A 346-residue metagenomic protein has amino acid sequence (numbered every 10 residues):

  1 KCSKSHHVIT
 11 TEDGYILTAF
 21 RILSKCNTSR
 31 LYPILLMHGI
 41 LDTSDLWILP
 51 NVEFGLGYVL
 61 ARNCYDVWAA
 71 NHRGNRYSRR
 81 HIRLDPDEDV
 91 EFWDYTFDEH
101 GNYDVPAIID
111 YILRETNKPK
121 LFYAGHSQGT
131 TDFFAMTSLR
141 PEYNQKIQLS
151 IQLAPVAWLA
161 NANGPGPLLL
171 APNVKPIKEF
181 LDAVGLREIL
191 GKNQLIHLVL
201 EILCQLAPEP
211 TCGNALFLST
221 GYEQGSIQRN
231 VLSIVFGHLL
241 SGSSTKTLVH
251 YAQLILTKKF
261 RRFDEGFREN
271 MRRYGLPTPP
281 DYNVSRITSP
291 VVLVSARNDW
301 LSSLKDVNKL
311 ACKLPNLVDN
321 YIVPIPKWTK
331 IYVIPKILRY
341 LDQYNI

Functional and structural regions predicted by a protein language model:
T11, T18, L23-D85: Short, surface-exposed "cap/lid" segments of acyl-processing enzymes
H38, Y103, A107, L121-A135: Glycine-rich nucleophile elbow surrounding the catalytic serine of serine-hydrolase chemistry
V90-E115: Alpha/beta-hydrolase active-site loop
R114-P119, T130-R272: Alpha/beta-hydrolase-fold enzymes
W158, R297-S302: Acidic catalytic loop of the alpha/beta-hydrolase fold
I287-T288, V292-S295, D299: Short beta-strand/loop motif that positions the catalytic acidic residue of the alpha/beta-hydrolase fold
S289, S303-K313: Short alpha-helix in the alpha/beta-hydrolase fold that links the catalytic acid
L317-I346: Catalytic active-site module of serine/aspartate enzymes centered on a nucleophile-bearing elbow/loop
